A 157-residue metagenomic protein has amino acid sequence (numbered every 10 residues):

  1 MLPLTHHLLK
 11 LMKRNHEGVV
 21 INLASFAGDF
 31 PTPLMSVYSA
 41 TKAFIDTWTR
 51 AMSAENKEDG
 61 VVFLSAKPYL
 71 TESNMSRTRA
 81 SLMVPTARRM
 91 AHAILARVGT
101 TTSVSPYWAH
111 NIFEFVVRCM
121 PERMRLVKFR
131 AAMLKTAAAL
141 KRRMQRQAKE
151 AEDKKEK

Functional and structural regions predicted by a protein language model:
T5, T41: Active-site helix of classical SDR
H7-H16: A short helix-coil junction within the Rossmann-fold of NAD(P)-dependent oxidoreductases
K13, F30-L34, N56: Flexible, glycine/small-residue catalytic loop immediately N-terminal to the helix bearing the conserved Tyr-Lys
S25: Residue(s) in the substrate-gating loop at a strand-loop-helix junction that position the organic substrate next
P31-S39, R79: Active-site loop-to-helix junction immediately N-terminal to the catalytic Tyr of the SDR YXXXK motif in Rossmann-fold
T47, A51-F129, R146-Q147: SDR active-site lid
A131-K157: C-terminal helix/juxtamembrane-tail motif
